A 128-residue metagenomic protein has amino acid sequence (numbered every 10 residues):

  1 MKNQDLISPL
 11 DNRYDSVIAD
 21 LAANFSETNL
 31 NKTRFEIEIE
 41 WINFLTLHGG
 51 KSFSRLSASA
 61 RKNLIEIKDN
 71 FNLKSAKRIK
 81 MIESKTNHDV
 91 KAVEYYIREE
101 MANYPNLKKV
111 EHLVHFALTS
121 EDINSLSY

Functional and structural regions predicted by a protein language model:
M1-Y128: A helix-coil-helix interface module used to build multimeric assemblies and to scaffold catalytic/cofactor sites
